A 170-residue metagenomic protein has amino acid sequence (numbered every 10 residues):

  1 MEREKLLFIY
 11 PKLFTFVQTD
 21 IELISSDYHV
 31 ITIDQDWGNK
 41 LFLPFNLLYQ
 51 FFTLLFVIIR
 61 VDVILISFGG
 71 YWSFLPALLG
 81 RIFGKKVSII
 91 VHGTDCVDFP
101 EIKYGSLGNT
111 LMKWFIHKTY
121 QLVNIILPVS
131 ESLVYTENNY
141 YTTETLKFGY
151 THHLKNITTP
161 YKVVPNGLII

Functional and structural regions predicted by a protein language model:
M1-W37: N-terminal subdomain of nucleotide-sugar transferases
F16-V17, W72-P76: Short, well-ordered alpha-helical microsegments
G38-T53: N-terminal beta-loop-helix "entrance" segment that forms/cooperates in small-molecule cofactor or anionic ligand
F45-Y49, V97-K118, N139-G149: Nucleotide-sugar donor phosphate/pyrophosphate-binding loop at the beta->alpha transition of glycosyltransferases
I58-I64: Short acidic/histidine-rich motifs immediately flanking catalytic phosphotransfer sites in two-component signaling
V63, G80-F99, Y120, I126-P128: Active-site proximal beta-strand in glycosyltransferases
I66-W72, V91-H92: Short His-centered aromatic/hydrophobic patch
H117-I170: A short, active-site helix/loop in glycosyltransferases that binds the activated sugar's phosphate group
